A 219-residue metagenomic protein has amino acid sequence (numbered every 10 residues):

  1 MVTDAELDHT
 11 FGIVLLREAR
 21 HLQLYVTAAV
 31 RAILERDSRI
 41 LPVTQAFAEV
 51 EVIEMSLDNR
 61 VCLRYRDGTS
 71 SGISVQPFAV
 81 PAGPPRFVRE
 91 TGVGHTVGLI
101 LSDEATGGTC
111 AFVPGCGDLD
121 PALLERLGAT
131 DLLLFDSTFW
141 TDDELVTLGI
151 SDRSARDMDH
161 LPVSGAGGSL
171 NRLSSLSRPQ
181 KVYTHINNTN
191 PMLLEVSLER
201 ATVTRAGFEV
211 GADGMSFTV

Functional and structural regions predicted by a protein language model:
M1-V26, A129-D131: Active-site metal-binding motif and surrounding structural segment of the metallo-beta-lactamase
V2, Q76, F135: Redox-cofactor binding/interface segments in oxidoreductases and associated redox assembly factors
E18-H21, I40-E54, D58: A short alpha->loop->secondary-structure connector
L22-R31, L134-D136, V182: Short internal beta-strands
A29-R39: A short, active-site helix/loop in glycosyltransferases that binds the activated sugar's phosphate group
V50-V52, V75, F208: Generic structural signal for residues in well-ordered beta-strands
E54-R126, D213-V219: Core dinuclear metal-dependent hydrolase active-site scaffold
G94-T96, A105-T109, G117-G214: Cap/insert and terminal regions of metallo-dependent hydrolase folds
